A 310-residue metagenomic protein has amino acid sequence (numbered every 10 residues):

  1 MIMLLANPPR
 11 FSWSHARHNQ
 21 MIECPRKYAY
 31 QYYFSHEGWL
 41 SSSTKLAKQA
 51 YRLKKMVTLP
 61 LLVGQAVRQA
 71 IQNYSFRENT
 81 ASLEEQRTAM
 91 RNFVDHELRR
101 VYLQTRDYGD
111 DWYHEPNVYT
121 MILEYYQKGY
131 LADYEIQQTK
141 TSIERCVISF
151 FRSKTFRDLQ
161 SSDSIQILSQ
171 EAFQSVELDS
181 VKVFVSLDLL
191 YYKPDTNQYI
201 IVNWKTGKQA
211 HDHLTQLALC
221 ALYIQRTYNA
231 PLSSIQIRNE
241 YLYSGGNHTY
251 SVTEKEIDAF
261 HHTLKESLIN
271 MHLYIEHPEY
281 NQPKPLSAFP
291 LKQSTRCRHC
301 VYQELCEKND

Functional and structural regions predicted by a protein language model:
M1-D310: RecB-family 4Fe-4S metal-dependent nuclease core
